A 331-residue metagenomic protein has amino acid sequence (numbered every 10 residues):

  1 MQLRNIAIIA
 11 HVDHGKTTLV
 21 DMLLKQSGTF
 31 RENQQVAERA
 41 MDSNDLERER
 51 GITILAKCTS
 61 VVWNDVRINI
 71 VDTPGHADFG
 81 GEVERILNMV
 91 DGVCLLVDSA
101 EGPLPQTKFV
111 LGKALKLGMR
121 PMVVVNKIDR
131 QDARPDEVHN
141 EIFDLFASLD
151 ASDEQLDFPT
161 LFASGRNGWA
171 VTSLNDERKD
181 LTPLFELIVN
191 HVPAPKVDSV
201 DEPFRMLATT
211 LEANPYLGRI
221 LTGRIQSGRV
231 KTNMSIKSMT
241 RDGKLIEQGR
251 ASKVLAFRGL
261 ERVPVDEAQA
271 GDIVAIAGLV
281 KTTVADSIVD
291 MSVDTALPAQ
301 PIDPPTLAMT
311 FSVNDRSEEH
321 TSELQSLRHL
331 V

Functional and structural regions predicted by a protein language model:
M1-S322, S326-R328: Structural and coupling elements of P-loop NTPases
